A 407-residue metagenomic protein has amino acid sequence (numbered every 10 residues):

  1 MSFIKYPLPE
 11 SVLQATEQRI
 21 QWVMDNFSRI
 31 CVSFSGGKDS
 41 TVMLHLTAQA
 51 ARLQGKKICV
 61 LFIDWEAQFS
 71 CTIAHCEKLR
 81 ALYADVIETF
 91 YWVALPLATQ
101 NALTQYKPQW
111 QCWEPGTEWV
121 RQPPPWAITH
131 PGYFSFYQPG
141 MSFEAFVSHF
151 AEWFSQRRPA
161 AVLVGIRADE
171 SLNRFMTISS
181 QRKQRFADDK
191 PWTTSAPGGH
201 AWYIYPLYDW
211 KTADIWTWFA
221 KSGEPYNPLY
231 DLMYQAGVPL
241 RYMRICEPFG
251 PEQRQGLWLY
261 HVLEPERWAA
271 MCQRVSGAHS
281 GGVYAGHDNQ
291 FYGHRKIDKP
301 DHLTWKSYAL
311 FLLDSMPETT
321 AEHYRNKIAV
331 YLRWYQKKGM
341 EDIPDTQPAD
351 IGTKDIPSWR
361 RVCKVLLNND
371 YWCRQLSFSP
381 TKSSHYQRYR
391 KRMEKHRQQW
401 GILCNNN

Functional and structural regions predicted by a protein language model:
M1-S33, K38-N407: Nucleotide-activated chemistry modules centered on ATP-dependent adenylation/adenylyltransferase
